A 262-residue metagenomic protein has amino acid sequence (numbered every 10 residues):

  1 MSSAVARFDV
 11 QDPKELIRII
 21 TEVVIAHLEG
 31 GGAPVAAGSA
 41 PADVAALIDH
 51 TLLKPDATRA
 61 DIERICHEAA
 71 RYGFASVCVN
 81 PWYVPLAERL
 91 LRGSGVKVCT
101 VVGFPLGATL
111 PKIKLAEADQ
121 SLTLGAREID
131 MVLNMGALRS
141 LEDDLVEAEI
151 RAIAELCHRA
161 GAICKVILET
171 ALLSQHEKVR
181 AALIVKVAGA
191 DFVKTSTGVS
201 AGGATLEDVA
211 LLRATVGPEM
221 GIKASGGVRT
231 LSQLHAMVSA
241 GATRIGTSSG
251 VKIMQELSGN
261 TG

Functional and structural regions predicted by a protein language model:
M1-G38: Protein-protein interaction and targeting regions used for scaffolding, dimerization, and localization
P34-Y72, W82-I222, T230-E256, N260-G262: Alpha/beta enzyme core
S225: Short hydrophobic "strand-cap" motifs at the C-terminus of beta-strands
